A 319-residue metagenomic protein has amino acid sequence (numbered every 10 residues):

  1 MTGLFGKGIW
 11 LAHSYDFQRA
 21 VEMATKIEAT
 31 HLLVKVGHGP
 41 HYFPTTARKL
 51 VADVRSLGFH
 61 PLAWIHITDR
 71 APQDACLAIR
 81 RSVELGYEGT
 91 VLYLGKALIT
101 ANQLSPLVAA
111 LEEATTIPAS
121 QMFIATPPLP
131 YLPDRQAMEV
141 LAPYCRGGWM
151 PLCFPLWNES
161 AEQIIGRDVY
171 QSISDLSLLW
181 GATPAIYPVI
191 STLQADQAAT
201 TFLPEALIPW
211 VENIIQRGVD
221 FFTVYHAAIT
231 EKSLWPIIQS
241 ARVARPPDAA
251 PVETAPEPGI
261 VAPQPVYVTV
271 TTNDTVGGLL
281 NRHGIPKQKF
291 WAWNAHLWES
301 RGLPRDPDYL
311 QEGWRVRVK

Functional and structural regions predicted by a protein language model:
F5-H13, H60-A71, V108-R135, A182-D196: Aromatic-lined carbohydrate-recognition surfaces of secreted/lumenal glycan-active proteins
G6-W10, T30-K35, H60-I65, E88-Y93 (+5 more regions): Structural recognition of the beta-strand scaffold that forms the well-ordered cores of secreted hydrolase catalytic
W10-D16, V34-L107: Substrate-binding cleft of extracellular glycoside hydrolase catalytic domains
L11-K26, R70-V83, P130-A142, T200-N213: Short, acidic/polar
H31-P40, G86-L98, I124, P133-R167 (+1 more regions): Aromatic- and acid-rich polysaccharide-binding/catalytic face of secreted or lumenal carbohydrate-active enzymes
C153-S160, A182-P251: Substrate-binding cleft of secreted/luminal carbohydrate-active enzymes
T254-P286, W314: Primarily a LysM-type cell-wall glycan-binding module
W291-D306: Short acidic beta-strand-loop surface patches of small beta-rich interaction domains
